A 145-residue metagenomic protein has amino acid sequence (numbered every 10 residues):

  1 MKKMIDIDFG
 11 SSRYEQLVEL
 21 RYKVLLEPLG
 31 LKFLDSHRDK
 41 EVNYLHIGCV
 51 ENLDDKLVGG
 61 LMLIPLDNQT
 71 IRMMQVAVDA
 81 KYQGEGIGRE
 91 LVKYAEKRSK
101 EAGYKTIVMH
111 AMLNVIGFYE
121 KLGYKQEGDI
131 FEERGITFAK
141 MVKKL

Functional and structural regions predicted by a protein language model:
K2-L17: A short beta-loop-alpha structural element at the N-terminal edge of CoA-dependent acyl/N-acetyltransferase catalytic
E19-L53: Active-site rim helix/loop that mediates acceptor-substrate recognition in acyltransferases
R21, Y119, Y124: Conserved active-site tyrosine of GNAT-family acetyltransferases
G48, D55-I64, T70-A77: Conserved beta-strand in the GNAT
P65-M74, Q83, E133-F138: A conserved beta-turn-beta hairpin within the catalytic core of GNAT-like acetyltransferases that forms part
V78, G84-K97: Conserved acetyl-CoA-binding loop-helix of GNAT-fold acetyltransferases
V92, S99-M112: Conserved GNAT acetyl-CoA-binding A-motif
V108-H110, K125-K140: Conserved catalytic-core motifs of GNAT/GCN5-like acyltransferases
